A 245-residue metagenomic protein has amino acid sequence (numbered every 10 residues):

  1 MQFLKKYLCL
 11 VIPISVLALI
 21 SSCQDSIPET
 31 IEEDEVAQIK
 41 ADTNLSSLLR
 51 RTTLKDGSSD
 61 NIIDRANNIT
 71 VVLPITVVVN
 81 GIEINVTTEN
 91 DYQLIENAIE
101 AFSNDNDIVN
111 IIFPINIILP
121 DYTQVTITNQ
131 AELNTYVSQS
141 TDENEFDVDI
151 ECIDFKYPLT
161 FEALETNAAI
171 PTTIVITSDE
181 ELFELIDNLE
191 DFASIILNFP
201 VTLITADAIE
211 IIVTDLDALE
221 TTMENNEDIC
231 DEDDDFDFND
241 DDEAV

Functional and structural regions predicted by a protein language model:
Q2-L10: Bacterial N-terminal signal peptides that target proteins for export
P13-L17: Hydrophobic helical h-region of N-terminal Sec-dependent signal peptides in bacterial secretory/periplasmic proteins
A18-S22: C-terminal motif of bacterial Sec signal peptides marking the signal peptidase cleavage site
Q24-T173, S194-N198, E220-N225, C230-V245: Acidic/polar, low-complexity intrinsically disordered N-terminal segments immediately downstream of a Sec signal
A168-D187, F192: Intrinsically disordered, low-complexity segments enriched in Gly and acidic/Ser/Thr residues that form flexible
S178, N188, I212-T214, A218-D231: Extracytoplasmic cysteine-anchoring/structural motifs
